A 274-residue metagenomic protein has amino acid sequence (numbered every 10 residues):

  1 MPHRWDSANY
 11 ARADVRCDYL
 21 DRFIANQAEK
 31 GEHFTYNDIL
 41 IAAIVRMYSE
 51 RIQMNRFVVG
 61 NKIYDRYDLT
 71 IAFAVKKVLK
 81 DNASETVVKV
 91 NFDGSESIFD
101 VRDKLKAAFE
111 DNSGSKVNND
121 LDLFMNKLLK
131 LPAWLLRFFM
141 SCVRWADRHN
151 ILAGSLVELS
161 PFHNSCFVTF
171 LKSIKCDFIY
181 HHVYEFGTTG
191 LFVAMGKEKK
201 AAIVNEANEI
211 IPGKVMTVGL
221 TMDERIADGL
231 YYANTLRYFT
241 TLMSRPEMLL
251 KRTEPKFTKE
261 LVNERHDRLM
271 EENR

Functional and structural regions predicted by a protein language model:
M1-R274: C-terminal catalytic/motor cores of large multi-domain enzyme assemblies
